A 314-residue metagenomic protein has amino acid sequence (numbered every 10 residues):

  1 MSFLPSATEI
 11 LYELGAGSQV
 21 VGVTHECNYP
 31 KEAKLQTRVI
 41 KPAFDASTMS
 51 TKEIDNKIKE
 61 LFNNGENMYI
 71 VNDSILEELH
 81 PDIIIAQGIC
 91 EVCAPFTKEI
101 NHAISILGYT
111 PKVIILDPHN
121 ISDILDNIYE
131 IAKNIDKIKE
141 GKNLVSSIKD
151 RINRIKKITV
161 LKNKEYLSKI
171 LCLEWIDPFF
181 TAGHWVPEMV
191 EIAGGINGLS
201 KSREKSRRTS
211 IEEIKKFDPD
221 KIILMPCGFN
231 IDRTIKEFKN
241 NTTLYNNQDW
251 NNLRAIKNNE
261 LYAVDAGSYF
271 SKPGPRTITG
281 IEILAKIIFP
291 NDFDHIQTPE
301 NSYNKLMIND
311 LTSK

Functional and structural regions predicted by a protein language model:
M1-K314: N-terminal ligand-binding lobe of clamshell/alpha-beta domains
